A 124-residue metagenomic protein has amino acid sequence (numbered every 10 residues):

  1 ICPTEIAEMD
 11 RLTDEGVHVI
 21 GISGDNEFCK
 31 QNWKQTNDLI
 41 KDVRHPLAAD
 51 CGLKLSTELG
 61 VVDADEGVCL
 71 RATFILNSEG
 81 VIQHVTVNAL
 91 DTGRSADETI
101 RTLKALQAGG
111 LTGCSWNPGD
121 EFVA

Functional and structural regions predicted by a protein language model:
I1-A124: Chalcogenol-based redox active-site neighborhoods
